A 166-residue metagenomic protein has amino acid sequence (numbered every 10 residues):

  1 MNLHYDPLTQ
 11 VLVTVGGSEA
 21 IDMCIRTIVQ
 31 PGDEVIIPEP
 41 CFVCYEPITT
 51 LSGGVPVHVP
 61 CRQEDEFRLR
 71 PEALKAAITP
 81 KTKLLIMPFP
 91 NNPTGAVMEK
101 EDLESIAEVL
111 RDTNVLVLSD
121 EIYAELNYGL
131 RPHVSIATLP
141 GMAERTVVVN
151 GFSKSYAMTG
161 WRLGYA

Functional and structural regions predicted by a protein language model:
M1-E34: Phosphate-binding glycine-rich loop
T14, V59, V149: Hydrophobic residues at beta-strand termini and immediately following loops that shape nucleotide-binding pockets
V15-E19, M23-R26, I37-G54, Q63: Substrate-binding/gating loop at the entrance of the active-site cleft, primarily in PLP-dependent aminotransferase-like
D33, G54, L110-L116, M142-E144: A short helix->loop->beta-strand "cap" motif at the edges of active sites that frequently abuts
Y45, I106, I136: Aromatic/hydrophobic pocket-lining residues that form π-stacking "cages" and hydrophobic walls in ligand
V57, R62-P132: Active-site phosphate-binding strand-loop segment of PLP-dependent enzymes
L139-A166: Active-site PLP attachment segment
